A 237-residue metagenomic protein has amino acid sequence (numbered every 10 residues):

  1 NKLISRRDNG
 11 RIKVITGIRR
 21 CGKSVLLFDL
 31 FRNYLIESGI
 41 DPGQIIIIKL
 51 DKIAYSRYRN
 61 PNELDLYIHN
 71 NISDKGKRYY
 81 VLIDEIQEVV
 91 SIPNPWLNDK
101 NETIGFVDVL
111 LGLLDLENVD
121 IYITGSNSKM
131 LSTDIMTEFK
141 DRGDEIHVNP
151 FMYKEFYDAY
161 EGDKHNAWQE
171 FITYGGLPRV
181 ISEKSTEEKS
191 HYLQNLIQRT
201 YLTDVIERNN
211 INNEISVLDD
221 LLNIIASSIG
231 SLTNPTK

Functional and structural regions predicted by a protein language model:
N1-G10: Pre-Walker A adenine-sensing motif
I15: Hydrophobic anchor at the beta1->P-loop junction of P-loop NTPases
I18: P-loop (Walker A) phosphate-binding loop of NTP-binding proteins
K23-S24: Conserved lysine of the Walker
I46-K77: Short glycine-rich substrate-engagement loop in P-loop NTPases that contacts/grips substrate
D74, L82, I86-Y122: Conserved Walker B catalytic segment
S128-D144, Y160-E161: Short regulatory helix/loop adjacent to the ATP-binding pocket of P-loop NTPases
H147-K237: Interdomain hinge/linker elements that couple catalytic modules in large macromolecular machines
